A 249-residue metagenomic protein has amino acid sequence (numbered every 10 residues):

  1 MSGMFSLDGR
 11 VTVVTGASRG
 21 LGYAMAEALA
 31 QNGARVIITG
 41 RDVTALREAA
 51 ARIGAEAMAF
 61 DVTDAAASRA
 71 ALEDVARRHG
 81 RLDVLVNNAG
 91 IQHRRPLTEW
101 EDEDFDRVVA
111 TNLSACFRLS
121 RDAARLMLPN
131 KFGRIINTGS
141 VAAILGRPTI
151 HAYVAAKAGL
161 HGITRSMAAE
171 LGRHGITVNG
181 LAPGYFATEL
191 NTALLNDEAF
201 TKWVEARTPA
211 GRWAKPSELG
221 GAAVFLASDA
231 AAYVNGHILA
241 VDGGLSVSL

Functional and structural regions predicted by a protein language model:
S2-M4, L145, V224, N235-L249: Short C-terminal tail/terminal secondary-structure segment of NAD(P)H-dependent dehydrogenase/reductase domains
V11, S18-R19: Conserved glycine-rich cofactor-binding loop
P96-L97, D104-V109, V204: Substrate-binding pocket helix/loop in short-chain dehydrogenase/reductase
S120, A156, T164: Active-site helix of classical SDR
R125, A169-E170, A232: Alpha-helical segment proximal to the catalytic Tyr-Lys
S140: Residue(s) in the substrate-gating loop at a strand-loop-helix junction that position the organic substrate next
G172, T177, V234-G236: Short, small/polar-rich loop/turn modules that mediate ligand/substrate recognition or access, typified
